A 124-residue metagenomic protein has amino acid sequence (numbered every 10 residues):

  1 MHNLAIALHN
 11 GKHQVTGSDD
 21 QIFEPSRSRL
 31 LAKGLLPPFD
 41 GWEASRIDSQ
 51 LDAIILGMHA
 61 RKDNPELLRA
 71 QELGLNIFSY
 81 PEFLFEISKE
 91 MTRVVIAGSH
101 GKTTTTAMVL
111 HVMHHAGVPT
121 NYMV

Functional and structural regions predicted by a protein language model:
M1-I22, L31-P37, Q50-I54, E72-L75: ATP-dependent carboxylate-amine ligase
N3, P25, T104: Conserved active-site and cofactor/substrate-binding residues in soluble primary-metabolism enzymes
A7, L31, S45-R46, M58 (+1 more regions): Phosphate-binding loop of NTP-binding sites
D20-Q21, W42, E82-F83: Short, ordered loop/turn segments at secondary-structure junctions
I22-P25, R61-K62: Short alpha-helical
P25, Q50, F83: Short acidic active-site motifs
R27-R29: Short alpha-helix adjacent to the SAM-binding motif of class I
G41-Q50: Short amphipathic alpha-helix with an adjacent loop that forms part of the alpha/beta core around
